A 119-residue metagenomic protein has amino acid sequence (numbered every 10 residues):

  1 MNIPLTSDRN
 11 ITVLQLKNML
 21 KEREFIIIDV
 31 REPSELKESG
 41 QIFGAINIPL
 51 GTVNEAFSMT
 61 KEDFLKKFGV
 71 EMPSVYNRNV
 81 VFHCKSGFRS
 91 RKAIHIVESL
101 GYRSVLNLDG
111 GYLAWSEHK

Functional and structural regions predicted by a protein language model:
M1-I26, P33-N79, K85-K119: Rhodanese-like catalytic fold shared by cysteine-dependent sulfurtransferases and DSP/PTP-type phosphatases
